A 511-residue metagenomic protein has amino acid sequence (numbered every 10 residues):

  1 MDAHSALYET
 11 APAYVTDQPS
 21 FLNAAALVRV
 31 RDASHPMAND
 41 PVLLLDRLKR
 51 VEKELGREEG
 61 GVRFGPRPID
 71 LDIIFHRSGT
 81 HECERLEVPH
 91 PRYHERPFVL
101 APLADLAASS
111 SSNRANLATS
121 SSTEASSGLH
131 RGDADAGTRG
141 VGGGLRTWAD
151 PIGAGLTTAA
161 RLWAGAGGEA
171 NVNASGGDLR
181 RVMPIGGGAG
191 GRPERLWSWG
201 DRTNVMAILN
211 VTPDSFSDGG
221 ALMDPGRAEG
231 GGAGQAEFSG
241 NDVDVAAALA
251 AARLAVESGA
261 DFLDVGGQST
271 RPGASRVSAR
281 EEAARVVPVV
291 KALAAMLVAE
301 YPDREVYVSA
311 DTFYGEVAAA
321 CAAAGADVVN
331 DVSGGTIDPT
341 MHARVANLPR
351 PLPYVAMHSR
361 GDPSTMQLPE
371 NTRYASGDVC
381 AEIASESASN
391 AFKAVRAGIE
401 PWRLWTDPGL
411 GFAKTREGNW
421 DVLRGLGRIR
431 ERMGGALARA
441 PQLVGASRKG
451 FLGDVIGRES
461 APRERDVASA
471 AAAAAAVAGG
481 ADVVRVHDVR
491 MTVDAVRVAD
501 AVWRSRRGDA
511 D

Functional and structural regions predicted by a protein language model:
D2-D32, G267-V277, P363: Short, charge-patterned binding micro-sites
A13-F21, N39-T119, T123-G188: Flexible, gly/pro- and Lys/Arg-enriched active-site loops
V28-L44: Short helix/loop segment flanking the catalytic signature motif in cyclic-nucleotide metabolism enzymes
R180-N204: N-terminal carbohydrate-binding accessory modules
G200, T212-A251, T270-D303, Y307-A318 (+4 more regions): Active-site-adjacent loop and "lid" segments of alpha/beta metabolic enzymes
A250-G266: Catalytic domains of carbohydrate-active enzymes, especially glycoside hydrolases
